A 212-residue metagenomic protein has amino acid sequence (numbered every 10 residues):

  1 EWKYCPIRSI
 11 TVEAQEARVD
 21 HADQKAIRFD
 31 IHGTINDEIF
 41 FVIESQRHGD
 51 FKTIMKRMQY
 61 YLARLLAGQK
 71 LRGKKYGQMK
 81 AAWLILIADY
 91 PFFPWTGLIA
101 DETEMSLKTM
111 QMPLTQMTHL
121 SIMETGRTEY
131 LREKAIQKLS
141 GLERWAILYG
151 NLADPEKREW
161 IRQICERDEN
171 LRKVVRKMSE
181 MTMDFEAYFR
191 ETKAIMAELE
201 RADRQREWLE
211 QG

Functional and structural regions predicted by a protein language model:
E1-S121, E129-L131, I195, E200 (+1 more regions): Accessory alpha/beta interaction modules
A14-R18, L131-A135, E166-E169, K173: Short, mixed-charge, low-aromatic patches
F41-Q46, I147-G212: Short, charged alpha-helical interaction segments and adjacent helix-coil junctions
G49, Y76, I136, S140 (+2 more regions): Residue-level detector of secondary-structure boundary/capping sites
K56, M79-A82, M117-L120, L139-A146 (+2 more regions): Non-catalytic, well-ordered alpha-helical scaffold segments
Y60-K74, A135-L148, V175-R176: A short, terminal or domain-edge coil/loop segment
S121-E124, Y130-I164: A hydrophobic, small-residue-rich beta->alpha segment in the mid-to-C-terminal subdomain of diverse proteins
